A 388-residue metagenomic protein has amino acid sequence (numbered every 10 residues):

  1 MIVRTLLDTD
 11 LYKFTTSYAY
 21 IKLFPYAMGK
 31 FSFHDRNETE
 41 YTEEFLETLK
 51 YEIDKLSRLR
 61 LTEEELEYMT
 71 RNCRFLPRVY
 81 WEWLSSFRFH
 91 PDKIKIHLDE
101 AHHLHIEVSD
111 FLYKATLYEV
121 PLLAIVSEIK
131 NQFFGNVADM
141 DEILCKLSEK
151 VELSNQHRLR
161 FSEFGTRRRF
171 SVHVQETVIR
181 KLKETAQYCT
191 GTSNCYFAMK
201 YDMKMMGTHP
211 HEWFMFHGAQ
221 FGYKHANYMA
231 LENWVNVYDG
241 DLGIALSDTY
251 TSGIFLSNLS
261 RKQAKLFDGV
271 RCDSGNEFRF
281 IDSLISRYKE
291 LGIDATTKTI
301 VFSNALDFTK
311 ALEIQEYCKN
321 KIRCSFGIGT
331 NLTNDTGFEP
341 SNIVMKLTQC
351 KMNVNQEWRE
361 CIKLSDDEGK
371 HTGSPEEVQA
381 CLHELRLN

Functional and structural regions predicted by a protein language model:
M1-A226, V235-N236, K346-N388: Ordered alpha/beta subdomains of enzyme catalytic regions
M206-N388: Glycine-rich phosphate/ribose-binding loops and adjacent secondary-structure elements that form binding surfaces
